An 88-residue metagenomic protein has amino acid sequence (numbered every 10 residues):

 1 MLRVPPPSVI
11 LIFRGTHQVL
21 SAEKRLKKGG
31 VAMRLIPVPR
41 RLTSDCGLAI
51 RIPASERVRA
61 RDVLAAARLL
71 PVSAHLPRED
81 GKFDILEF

Functional and structural regions predicted by a protein language model:
M1-P7, F88: Short, low-complexity, intrinsically disordered N-terminal peptides in bacterial proteins
P7-I10, R14-A66: Amphipathic, hydrophobic secondary-structure cores in small proteins
A54-F88: C-terminal structural segments of small proteins and small subunits
